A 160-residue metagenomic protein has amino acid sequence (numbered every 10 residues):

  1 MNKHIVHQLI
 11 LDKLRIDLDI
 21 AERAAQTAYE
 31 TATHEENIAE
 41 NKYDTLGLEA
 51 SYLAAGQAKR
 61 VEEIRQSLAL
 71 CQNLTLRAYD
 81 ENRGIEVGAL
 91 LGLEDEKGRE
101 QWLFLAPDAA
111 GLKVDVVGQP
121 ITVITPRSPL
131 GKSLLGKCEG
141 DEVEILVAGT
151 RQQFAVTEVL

Functional and structural regions predicted by a protein language model:
M1-N82: N-terminal intrinsically disordered, low-complexity, charge/repeat-rich segments that act as generic
N41, T122, T157: Flexible, active-site-adjacent loop/turn segments at secondary-structure boundaries
E81-L146: Non-DNA-binding regulatory cores of transcription-related proteins, predominantly C-terminal effector-binding
D108, V156-L160: Short, compositionally biased
V147-G149, L160: A generic beta-sheet turn/junction motif
